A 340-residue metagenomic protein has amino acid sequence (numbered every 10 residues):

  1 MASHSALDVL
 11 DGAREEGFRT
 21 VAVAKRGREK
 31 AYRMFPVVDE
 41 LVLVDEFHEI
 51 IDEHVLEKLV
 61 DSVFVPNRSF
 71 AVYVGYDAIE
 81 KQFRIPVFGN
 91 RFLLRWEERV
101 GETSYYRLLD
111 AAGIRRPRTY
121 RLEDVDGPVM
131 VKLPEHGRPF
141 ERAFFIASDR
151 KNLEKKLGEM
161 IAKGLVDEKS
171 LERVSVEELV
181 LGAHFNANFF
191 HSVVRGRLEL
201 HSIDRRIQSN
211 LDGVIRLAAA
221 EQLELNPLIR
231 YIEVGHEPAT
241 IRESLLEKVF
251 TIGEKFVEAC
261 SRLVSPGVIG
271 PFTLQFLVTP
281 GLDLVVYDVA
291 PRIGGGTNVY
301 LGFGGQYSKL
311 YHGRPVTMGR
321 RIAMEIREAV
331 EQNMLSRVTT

Functional and structural regions predicted by a protein language model:
S5-D11, E29-A31, P139: Short N-terminal binding/cap micro-motifs at the start of the first secondary-structure element
F18-G27: Short internal beta-strands
R26, Y32-P139: Conserved N-proximal alpha/beta basic substrate-recognition cap immediately N-terminal to, or forming the N-lobe
R95-A183, F190-H201, E243-E254: Active-site nucleotide/adenylate-binding loops and adjacent lid/helix of ATP-dependent enzymes
V129-K132, N188-F189, L200, F276 (+1 more regions): A short beta-strand motif that forms the metal-chelation/ATP-contact edge of phosphoryl-transfer active sites
E177, N188, V264-G281: A short glycine-rich, hydrophobically flanked beta-strand micro-motif that places a catalytic Asp/Glu for divalent metal
F189-C260, A290-A323: ATP-dependent carboxylate/phosphate-activation module, predominantly the ATP-grasp catalytic core and closely related
T279, S308-T340: Peripheral (often C-terminal) accessory segments that flank ATP-dependent C-N-forming ligase machineries
